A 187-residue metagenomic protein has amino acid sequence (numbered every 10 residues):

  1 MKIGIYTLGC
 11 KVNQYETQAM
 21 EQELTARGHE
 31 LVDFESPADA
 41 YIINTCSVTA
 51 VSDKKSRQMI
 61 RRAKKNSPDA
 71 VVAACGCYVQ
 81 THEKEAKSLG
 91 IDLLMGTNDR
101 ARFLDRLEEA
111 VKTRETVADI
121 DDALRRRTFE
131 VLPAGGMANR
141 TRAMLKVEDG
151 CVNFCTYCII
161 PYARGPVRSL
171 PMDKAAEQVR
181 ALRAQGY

Functional and structural regions predicted by a protein language model:
M1-Y187: Proteins enriched for Cys/Gly/acidic motifs involved in redox and nucleic-acid/cofactor modification
